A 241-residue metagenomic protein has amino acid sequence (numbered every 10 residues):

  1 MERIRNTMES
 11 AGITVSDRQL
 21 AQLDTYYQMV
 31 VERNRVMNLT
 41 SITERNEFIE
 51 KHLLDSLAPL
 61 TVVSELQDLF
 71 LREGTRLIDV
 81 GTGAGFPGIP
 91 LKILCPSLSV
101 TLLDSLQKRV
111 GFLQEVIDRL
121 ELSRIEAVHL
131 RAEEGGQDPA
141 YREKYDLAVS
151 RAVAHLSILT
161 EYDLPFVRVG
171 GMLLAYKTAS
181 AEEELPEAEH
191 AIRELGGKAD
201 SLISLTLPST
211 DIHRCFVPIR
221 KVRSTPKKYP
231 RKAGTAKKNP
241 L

Functional and structural regions predicted by a protein language model:
M1-E73, I78, K108-I125: Class I SAM-dependent transferase core
V30, L91, K177, I219: Residue-level signal for inorganic ion chemistry
L57-A154, T160: Conserved SAM/SAH cofactor-binding pocket of Class I
C95, V167-V169: Helix-to-beta-strand junctions that scaffold the AdoMet/dcAdoMet cofactor pocket in Class I SAM-dependent enzymes
R109-G111, A181, L185: Short alpha-helix immediately C-terminal to the canonical SAM-binding loop
E133, T178-E182, L207: Short "lid" loop at the C-terminus of a central beta-strand within the Rossmann-like core of SAM-dependent
G170-S180: Conserved beta-strand signature within the Rossmann-like core of class I S-adenosyl-L-methionine
P186-L241: SAM/dcSAM-binding transferase cores
